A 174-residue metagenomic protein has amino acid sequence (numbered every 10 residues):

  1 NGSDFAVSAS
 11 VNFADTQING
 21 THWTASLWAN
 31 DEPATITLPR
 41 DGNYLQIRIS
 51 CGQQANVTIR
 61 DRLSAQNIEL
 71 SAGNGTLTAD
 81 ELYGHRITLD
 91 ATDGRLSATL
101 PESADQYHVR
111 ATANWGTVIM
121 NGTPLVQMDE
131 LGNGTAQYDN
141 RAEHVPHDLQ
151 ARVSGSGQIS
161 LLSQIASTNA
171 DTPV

Functional and structural regions predicted by a protein language model:
G2-D4, S8-D80, N133-S167: Right-handed parallel beta-helix
T78-V174: Short, surface-exposed interaction patches in beta-rich subdomains that mediate adhesion/assembly near membranes
